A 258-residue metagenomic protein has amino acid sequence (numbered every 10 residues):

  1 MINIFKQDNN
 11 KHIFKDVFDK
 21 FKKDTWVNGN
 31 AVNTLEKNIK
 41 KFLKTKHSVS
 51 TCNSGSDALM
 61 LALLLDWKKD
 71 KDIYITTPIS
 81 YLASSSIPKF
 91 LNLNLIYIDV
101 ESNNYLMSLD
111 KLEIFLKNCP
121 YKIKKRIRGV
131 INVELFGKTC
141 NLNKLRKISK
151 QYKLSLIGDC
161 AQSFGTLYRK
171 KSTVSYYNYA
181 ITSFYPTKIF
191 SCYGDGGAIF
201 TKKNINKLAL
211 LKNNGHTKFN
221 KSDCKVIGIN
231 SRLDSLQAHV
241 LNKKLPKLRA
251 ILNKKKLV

Functional and structural regions predicted by a protein language model:
M1-K68, N132, K150: Conserved PLP-binding active-site segment in aminotransferase class I/II-type PLP enzymes
N9, V27, S80, N103-N104 (+1 more regions): Glycine-/small-residue-rich active-site loops that bind phosphorylated ligands and cofactors
S50, I75, I96, L156-I157 (+1 more regions): Structural detector of well-ordered beta-strand residues that form the stable sheet scaffold of enzyme domains
M60-L116: Conserved PLP-anchoring active-site segment centered on the Schiff-base-forming lysine
S86-P88, I148, I189, L236: Hydrophobic/aromatic ligand-binding patch that stacks against planar heteroaromatic rings of cofactors or nucleotides
N103-C192, A198-K203: Active-site phosphate-binding strand-loop segment of PLP-dependent enzymes
S163-R169, Y176-V258: Active-site region of PLP-dependent enzymes
